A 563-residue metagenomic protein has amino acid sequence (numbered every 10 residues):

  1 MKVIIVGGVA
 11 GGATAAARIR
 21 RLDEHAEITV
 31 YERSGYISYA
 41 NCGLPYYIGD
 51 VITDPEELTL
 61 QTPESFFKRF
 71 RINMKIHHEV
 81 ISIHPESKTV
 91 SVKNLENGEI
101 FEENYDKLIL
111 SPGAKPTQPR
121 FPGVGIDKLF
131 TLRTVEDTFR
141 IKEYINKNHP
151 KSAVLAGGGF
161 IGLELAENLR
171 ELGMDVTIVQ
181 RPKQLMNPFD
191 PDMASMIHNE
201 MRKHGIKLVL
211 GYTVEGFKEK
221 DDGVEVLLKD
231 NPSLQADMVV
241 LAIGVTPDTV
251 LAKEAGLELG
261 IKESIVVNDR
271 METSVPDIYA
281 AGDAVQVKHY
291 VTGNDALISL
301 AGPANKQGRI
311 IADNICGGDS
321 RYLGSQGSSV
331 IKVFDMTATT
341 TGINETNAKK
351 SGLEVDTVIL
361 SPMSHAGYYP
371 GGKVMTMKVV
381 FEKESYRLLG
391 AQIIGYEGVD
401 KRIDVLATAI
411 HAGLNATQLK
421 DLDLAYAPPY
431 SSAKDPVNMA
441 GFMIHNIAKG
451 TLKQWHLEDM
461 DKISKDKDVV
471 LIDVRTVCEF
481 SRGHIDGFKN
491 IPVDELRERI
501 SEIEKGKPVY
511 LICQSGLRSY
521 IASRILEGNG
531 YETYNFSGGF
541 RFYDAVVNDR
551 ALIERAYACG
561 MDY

Functional and structural regions predicted by a protein language model:
M1, G7-G8, A284-E397, P428-S432 (+2 more regions): Mid-to-C-terminal Rossmann-like scaffold of FAD/NAD(P)H-dependent oxidoreductases
M1-H77, T117, A166-F189, S328 (+4 more regions): Beta1-alpha1 glycine-rich phosphate/pyrophosphate-binding loop at the start of Rossmann-like nucleotide-binding domains
H25-E27, R69, K75-E96, E103 (+2 more regions): A Rossmann-like FAD-binding core segment of flavoenzymes
T59, S152-A153, F160-K218, I298-A304 (+3 more regions): Rossmann-like dinucleotide-binding cores of NAD(P)H-dependent redox enzymes
E103-G113, A156, L234-G244, G308 (+1 more regions): Short hydrophobic core segments
L110-L172, I261, V267-D269, K489-V493 (+1 more regions): Glycine-rich dinucleotide-binding loop and its adjacent helix/turn
G125-H149, E225, S233-I310, V405 (+1 more regions): FAD-site-proximal beta/loop scaffold in flavoenzymes
T417-P428, S432-V469, V477-P508, Q514-Y563: Rhodanese-like catalytic fold shared by cysteine-dependent sulfurtransferases and DSP/PTP-type phosphatases
